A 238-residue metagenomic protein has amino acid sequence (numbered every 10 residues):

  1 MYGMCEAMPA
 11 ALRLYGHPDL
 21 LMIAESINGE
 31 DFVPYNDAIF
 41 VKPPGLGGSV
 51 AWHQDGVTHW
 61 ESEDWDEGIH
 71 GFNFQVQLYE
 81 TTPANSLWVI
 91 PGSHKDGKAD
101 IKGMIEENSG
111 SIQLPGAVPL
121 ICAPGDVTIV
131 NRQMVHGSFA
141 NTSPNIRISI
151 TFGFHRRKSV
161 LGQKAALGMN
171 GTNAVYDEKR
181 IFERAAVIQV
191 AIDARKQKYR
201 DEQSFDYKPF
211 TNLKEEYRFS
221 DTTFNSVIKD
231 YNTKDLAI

Functional and structural regions predicted by a protein language model:
M1-W60, W65: Non-heme Fe(II)-dependent double-stranded beta-helix
P18-M22, F72, A123: A structural signal for well-ordered alpha-helical segments within the folded catalytic domains of diverse enzymes
N36, I69-Q75, A84, A117-P119 (+1 more regions): Extracellular structured ligand-interaction cores
A38, P43, Q54-G56, V76-E80 (+2 more regions): Short, structured patches in soluble enzyme cores that scaffold and shape functional sites
S49, N73, L87, V127 (+1 more regions): Structural motif
Q54-V57, M104-G116, I146, A165-N173: Short, surface-exposed loop/helix-turn segments at secondary-structure junctions that function as lids/hinges flanking
G68, E80-F139, S159: Double-stranded beta-helix
M134-I238: Non-heme Fe(II)/2-oxoglutarate
